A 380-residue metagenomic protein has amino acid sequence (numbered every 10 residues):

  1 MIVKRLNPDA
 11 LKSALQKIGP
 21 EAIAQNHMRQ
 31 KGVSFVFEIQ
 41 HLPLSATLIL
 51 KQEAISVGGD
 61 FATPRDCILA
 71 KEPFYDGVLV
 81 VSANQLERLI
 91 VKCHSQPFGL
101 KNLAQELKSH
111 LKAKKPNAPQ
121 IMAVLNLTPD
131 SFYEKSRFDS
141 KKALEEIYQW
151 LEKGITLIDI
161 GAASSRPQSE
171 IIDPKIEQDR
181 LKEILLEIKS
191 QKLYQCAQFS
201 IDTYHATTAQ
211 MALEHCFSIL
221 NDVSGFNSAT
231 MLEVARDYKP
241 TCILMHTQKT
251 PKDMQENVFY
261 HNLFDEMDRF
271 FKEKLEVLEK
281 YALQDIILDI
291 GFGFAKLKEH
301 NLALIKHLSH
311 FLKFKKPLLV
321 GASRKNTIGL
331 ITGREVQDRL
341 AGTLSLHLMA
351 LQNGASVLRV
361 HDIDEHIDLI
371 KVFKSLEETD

Functional and structural regions predicted by a protein language model:
I2-I23, S45, I49-Q52, S56-V57 (+7 more regions): Active-site-adjacent loop and "lid" segments of alpha/beta metabolic enzymes
I2-L111: N-terminal accessory interaction module
A54, L125, W150, G154 (+5 more regions): Conserved, mostly hydrophobic/aromatic
D60, V78, Q120-V124, T156-D159 (+6 more regions): Structural preference for beta-strand elements that scaffold enzyme active sites
L103-R137, K141-A143, Q149-K153: Glycine-rich adenosyl-nucleotide cofactor-binding module
E145-G161, N353: Catalytic domains of carbohydrate-active enzymes, especially glycoside hydrolases
L151-E152, K192-L193, K272-I286: Phosphate/pyrophosphate-binding loops at sites that engage ATP/ADP/AMP, CoA/4′-phosphopantetheine, polyphosphate
S190-C196, H215-C216, K280-L283, L312-K315: Short helix-capping segments at alpha-helix termini
